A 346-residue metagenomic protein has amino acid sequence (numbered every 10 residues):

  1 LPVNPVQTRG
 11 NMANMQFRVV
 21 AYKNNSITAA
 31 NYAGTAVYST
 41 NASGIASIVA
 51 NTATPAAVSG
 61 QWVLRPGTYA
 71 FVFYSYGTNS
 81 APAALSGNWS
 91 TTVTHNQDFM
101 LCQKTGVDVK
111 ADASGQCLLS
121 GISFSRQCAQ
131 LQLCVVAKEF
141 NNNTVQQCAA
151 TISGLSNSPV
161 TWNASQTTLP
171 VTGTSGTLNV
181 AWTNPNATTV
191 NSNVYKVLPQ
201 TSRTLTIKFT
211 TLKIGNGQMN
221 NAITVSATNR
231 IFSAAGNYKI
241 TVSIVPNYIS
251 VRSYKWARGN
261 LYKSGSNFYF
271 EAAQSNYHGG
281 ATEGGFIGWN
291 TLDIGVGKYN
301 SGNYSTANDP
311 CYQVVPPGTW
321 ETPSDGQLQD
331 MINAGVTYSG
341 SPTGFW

Functional and structural regions predicted by a protein language model:
L1-F140, N191, T201, T211-K213 (+2 more regions): Short, low-hydrophobicity acidic/polar segments
F17-V19, F71, C148-I152, L205-F209 (+3 more regions): Hydrophobic beta-strand residues in large extracellular and virion-surface proteins
N31-A53, T161-P185, V225-T228: Solvent-exposed serine/threonine-rich low-complexity stretches and specific carbohydrate-binding patches
I48-G60, V180, T189-S192, A257 (+2 more regions): Generic recognition of long tandem-repeat/solenoid scaffolds
M100-L119, S123-S192, R203-T204, S339-G340: Short helix-loop boundary/capping segments
I152, V180-A227: Extended serine/threonine-enriched, polar tracts that run as long, contiguous segments within proteins
G215-V251, T319-W320, T337-G344: Hydrophilic extracytoplasmic domains
V245-W346: Conserved positions within compact, well-structured domain cores
